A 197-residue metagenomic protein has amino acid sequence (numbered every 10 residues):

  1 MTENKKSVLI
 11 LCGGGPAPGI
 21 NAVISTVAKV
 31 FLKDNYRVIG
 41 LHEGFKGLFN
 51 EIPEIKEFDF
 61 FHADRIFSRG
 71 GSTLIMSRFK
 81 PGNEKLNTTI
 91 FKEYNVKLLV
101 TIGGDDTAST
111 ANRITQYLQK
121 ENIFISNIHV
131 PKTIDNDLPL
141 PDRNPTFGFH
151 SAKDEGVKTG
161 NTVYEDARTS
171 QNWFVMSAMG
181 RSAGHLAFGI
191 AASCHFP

Functional and structural regions predicted by a protein language model:
M1, L48-K97, D106-A108, I134 (+1 more regions): Glycine-rich oxoanion-binding loops at beta->alpha junctions
M1-N4, L9, F31-L32, D64-S68 (+4 more regions): Solvent-exposed alpha-helices and their adjacent loops that cap or buttress functional pockets in soluble metabolic
T2-F49: N-terminal phosphate-binding or glycine-rich loops at protein starts, especially the Walker A/P-loop of NTPases
S7-G15, S72-I75, K97-G103, W173-A178: Short glycine-rich or small-residue beta-strand-to-loop segments that form or flank ligand, phosphate, metal/Fe-S
G13-G15, K29, L41-G47, R78-F79 (+2 more regions): Short, ordered loop/turn segments at secondary-structure junctions
A17-V27, L48-F49, G82-L86, D105-R113 (+2 more regions): Short glycine/serine/threonine-rich phosphate/pyrophosphate-binding segments that cradle anionic phosphate groups
V38, I90, T101-G103, S109-F124 (+3 more regions): Accessory alpha-helical/coil subdomains and C-terminal extensions that flank or cap enzyme catalytic cores
